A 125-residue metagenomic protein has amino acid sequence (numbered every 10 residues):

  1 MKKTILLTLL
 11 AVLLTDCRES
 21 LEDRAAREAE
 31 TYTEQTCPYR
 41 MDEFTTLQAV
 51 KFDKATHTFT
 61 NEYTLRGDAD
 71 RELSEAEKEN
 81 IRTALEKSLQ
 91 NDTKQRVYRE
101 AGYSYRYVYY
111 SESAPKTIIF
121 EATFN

Functional and structural regions predicted by a protein language model:
K2-L7: Sec-dependent signal peptide recognition, specifically the positively charged N-region followed immediately by
L13-D16: C-terminal motif of bacterial Sec signal peptides marking the signal peptidase cleavage site
R18-S20: Bacterial signal peptide processing site
A26-T46: Post-signal peptide N-terminal segment of mature Sec-exported envelope proteins
D42-G67: Short edge beta-strands and adjacent turn/loop segments
Y63-G67, Y109-S113, F124: A mature extracytoplasmic/lumenal domain signature
Y63-N80: A short interface-forming secondary-structure element
K87-I118: A short amphipathic beta-strand at an alpha->beta junction
